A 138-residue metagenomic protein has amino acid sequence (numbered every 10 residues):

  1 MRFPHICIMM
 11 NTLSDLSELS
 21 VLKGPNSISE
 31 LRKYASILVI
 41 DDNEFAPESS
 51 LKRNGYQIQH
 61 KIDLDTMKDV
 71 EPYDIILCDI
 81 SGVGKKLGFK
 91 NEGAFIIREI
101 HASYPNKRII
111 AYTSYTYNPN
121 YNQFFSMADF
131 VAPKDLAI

Functional and structural regions predicted by a protein language model:
M1-L38, D42-S49, N54-Y56: Non-catalytic signal-transmission and effector/linker regions of two-component phosphorelay proteins
V39-D42, K61, I76, I100: Conserved sequence signature across two-component system core domains
N43-P47, I80-G88, Y115-N118, A137: Short acidic, S/G/P-rich loop/turn micro-motifs used as interaction or catalytic elements
F45, Q59-T66, K90-G93: Helix N-cap/capping motif at the beta->alpha junctions
L51-Y73: A short, well-structured beta->alpha microelement
V70-N106: Conserved phosphotransfer microenvironments
F95-F124, A128: A short, hydrophobic beta-strand element within the central beta-sheet of small alpha/beta folds
F130-P133: A structural signal for hydrophobic residues in beta-strands of small regulatory alpha/beta folds
